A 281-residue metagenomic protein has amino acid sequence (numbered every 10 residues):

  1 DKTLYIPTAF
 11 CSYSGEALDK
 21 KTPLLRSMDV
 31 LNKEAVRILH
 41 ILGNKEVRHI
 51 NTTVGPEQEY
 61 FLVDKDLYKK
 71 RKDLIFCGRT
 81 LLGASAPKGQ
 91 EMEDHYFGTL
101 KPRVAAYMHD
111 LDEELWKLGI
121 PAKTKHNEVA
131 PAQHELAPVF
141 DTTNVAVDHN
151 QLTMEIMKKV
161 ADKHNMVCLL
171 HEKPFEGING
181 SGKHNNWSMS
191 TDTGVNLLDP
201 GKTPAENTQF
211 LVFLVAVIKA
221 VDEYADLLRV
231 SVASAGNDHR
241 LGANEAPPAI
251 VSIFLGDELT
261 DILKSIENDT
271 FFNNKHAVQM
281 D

Functional and structural regions predicted by a protein language model:
D1-L170, I178-K183, S188-D281: Glycine-rich, acidic/polar active-site loops that bind/position phosphate-bearing ligands
P174: Glycine-rich N-terminal segment of FAD-binding domains in flavoprotein oxidoreductases, spanning the beta-loop-helix
